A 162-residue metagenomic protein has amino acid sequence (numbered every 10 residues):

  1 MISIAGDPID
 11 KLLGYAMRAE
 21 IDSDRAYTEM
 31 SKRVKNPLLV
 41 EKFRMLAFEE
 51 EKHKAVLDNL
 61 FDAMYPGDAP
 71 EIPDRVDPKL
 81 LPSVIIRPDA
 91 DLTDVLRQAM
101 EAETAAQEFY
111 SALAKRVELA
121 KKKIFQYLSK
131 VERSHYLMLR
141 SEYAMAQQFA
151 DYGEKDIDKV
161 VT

Functional and structural regions predicted by a protein language model:
M1-T162: Non-heme di-metal
